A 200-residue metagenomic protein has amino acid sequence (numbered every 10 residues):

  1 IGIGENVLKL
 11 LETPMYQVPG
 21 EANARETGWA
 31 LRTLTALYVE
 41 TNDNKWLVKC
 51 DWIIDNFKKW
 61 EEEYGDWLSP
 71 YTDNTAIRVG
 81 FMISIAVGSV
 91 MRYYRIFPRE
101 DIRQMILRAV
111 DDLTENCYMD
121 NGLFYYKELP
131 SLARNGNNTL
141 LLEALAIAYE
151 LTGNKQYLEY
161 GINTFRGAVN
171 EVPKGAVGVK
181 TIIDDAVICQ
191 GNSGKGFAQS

Functional and structural regions predicted by a protein language model:
I1-S200: Glycan-recognition and catalytic cores of secretory/periplasmic carbohydrate-active enzymes
